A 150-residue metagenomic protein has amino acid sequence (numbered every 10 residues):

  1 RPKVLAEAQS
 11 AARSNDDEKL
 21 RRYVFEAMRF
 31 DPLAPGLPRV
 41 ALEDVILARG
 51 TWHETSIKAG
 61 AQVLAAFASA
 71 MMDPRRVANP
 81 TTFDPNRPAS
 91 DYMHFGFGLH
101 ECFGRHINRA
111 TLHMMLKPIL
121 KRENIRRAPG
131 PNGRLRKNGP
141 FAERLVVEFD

Functional and structural regions predicted by a protein language model:
R1-D150: Cytochrome P450
